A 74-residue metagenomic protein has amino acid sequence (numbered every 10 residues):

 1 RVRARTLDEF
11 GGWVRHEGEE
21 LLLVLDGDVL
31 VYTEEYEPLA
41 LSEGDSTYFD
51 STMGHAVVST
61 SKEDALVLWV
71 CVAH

Functional and structural regions predicted by a protein language model:
R1, D28-L30, L68: Beta-strand secondary-structure signal
R1-H16, E37-E43, S51-G54: Conserved short histidine dyad/triad with adjacent acidic residue
H16-E34: Glycine- and acidic-residue-biased ligand/ion/polar-headgroup-sensing regions
Y36-E37, K62: Short, glycine- and charge-enriched coil/turn segments that flank and shape catalytic ligand pockets
S51-H74: Ligand-binding loop in jelly-roll beta-barrel domains
